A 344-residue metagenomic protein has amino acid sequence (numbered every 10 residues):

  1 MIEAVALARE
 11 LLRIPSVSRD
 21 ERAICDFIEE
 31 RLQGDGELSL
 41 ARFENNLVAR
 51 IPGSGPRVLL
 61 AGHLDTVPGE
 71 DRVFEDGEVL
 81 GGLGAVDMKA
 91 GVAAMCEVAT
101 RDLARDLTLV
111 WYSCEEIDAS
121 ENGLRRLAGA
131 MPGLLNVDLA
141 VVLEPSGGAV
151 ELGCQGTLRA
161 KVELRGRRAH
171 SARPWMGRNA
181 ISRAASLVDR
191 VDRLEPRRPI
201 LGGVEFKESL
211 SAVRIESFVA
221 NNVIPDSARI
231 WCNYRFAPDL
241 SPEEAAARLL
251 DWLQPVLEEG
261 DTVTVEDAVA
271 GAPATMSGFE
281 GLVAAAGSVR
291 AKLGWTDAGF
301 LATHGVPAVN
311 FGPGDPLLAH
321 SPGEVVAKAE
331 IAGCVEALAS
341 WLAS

Functional and structural regions predicted by a protein language model:
M1-A85: Acidic/His- and Gly-rich active-site-bordering loop/insert found across diverse amide/peptide-bond hydrolases
S39-L40, L47, V58, L107 (+3 more regions): Hydrophobic anchor at the start of a short beta-strand that flanks the dinucleotide cofactor-binding loop
F43-N45, G62-L64, S113-C114, L139 (+3 more regions): Fold-independent oxyanion-binding glycine-rich loops and adjacent beta-strand/coil segments at enzyme active sites
R57-W111, A119, G123: Active-site metal-coordination/substrate-binding segment of hydrolases, especially metallo-dependent peptidases
L64-D76, V137, L152-E163, V309: Acidic-glycine-rich active-site phosphate/pyrophosphate-binding loop
A93-R159, G202: Acidic/histidine-rich catalytic neighborhood of metal-dependent amide-processing enzymes
P145-S146, L152-G153, R159-S344: Metal-dependent amide/peptide-bond hydrolase catalytic core, centered on the "pita-bread" metallohydrolase fold
